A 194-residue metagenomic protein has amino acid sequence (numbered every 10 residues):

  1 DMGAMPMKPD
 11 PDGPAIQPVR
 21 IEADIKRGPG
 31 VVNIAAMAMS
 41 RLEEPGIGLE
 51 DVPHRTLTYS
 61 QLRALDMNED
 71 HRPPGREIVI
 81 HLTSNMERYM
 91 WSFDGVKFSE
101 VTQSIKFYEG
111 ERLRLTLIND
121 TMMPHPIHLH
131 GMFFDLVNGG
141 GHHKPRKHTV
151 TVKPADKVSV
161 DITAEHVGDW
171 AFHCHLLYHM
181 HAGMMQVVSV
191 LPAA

Functional and structural regions predicted by a protein language model:
D1-A194: Copper-binding active sites and cupredoxin-like electron-transfer domains, recognizing His/Cys-rich ligand loops
